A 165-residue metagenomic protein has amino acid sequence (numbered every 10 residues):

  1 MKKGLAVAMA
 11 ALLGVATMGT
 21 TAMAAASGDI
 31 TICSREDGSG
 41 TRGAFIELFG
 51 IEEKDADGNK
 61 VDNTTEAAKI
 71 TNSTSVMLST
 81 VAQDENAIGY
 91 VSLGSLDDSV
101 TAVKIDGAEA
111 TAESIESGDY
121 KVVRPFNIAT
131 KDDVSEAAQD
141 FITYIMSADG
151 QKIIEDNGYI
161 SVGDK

Functional and structural regions predicted by a protein language model:
G4, M9, M23-K165: Exported/periplasmic ABC-transporter solute-binding proteins
L12: Extended, structured, electrostatic nucleic-acid-contact surfaces
V15-A22: C-terminal segment of classical bacterial N-terminal signal peptides
